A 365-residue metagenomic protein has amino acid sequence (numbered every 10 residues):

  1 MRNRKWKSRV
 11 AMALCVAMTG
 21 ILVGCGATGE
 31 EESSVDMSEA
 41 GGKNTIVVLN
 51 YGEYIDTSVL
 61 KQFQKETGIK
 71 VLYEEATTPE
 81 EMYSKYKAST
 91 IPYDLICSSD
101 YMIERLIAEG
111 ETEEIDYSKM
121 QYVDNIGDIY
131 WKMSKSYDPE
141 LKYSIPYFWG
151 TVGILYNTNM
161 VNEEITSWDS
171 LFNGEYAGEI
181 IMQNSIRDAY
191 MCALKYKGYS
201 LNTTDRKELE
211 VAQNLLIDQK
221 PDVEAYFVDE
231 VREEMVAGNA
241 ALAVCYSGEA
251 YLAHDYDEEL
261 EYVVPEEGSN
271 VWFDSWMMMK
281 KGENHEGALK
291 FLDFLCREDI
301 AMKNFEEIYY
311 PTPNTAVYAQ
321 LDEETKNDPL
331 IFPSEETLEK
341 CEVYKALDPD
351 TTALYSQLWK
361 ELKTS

Functional and structural regions predicted by a protein language model:
M1-T45, S365: Short, low-complexity disordered leader/linker segments with a strong preference for bacterial N-terminal type II
A27, S33-L106: Early extracytoplasmic/lumenal segment of secretory-pathway proteins
G52-Y54, P92, C97-N239: Extracytoplasmic ligand-binding site segments that recognize negatively charged/polar headgroups
M82-Y83, I103, W168, V231-E234 (+3 more regions): Short, hydrophobic alpha-helical packing/hinge segments within bilobed ligand-binding/sensory domains
I103-R105, V236, L242-E259: A ligand-binding cleft/hinge motif common to bilobed small-molecule-binding domains
L209-D218, Y256-K280: Periplasmic-binding protein-like
M279-E339: Mature extracytoplasmic/periplasmic domains
E335-S365: Conserved C-terminal helix/tail region of periplasmic/extracytoplasmic solute-binding proteins
